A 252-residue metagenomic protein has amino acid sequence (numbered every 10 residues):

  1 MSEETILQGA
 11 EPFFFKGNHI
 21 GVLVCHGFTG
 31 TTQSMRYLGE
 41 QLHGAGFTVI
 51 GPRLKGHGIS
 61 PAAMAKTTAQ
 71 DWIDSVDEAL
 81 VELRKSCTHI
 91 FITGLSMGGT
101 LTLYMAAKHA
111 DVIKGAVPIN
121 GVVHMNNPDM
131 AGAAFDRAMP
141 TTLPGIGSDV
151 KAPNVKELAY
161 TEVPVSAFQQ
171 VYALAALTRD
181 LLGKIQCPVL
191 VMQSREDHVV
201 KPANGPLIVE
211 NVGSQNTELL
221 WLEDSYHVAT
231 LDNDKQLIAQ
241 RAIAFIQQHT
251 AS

Functional and structural regions predicted by a protein language model:
L38, C187, K201-E210: Short alpha-helix in the alpha/beta-hydrolase fold that links the catalytic acid
L42-A63: Conserved alpha/beta-hydrolase
S60-F91: Catalytic nucleophile-loop/oxyanion-hole region of alpha/beta-hydrolase and closely related hydrolase-like folds
G94-G98, T102: Gly/Ala-rich beta-loop-alpha elbow adjacent to hydrolase catalytic centers
V117-N127: Active-site nucleophile loop of the alpha/beta-hydrolase fold
I185, V191-Q193, D197: Short beta-strand/loop motif that positions the catalytic acidic residue of the alpha/beta-hydrolase fold
P206, E210-V228: Catalytic histidine neighborhood in serine/cysteine hydrolases with alpha/beta-hydrolase-type architecture
E223-S252: Catalytic active-site module of serine/aspartate enzymes centered on a nucleophile-bearing elbow/loop
